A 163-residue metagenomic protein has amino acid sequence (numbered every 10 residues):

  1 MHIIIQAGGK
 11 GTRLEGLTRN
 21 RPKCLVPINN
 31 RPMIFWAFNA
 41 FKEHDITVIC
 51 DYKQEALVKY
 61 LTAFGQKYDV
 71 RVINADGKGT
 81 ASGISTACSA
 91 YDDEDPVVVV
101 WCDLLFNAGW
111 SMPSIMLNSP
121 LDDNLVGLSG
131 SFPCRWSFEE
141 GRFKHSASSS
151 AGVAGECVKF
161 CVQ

Functional and structural regions predicted by a protein language model:
H2-I5, R13, P27, R31-W101 (+1 more regions): Conserved N-terminal catalytic core of the sugar/cofactor nucleotidyltransferase
G8-K10, G127: Short secondary-structure boundary micro-motifs
K10-G16: Short acidic/His/Gly/Ser-rich catalytic and metal-binding motifs that mark active-site loops of diverse hydrolases
R19-C24: Short alpha-helical oligomerization interface
L105-Q163: Conserved core of the sugar-phosphate nucleotidyltransferase
